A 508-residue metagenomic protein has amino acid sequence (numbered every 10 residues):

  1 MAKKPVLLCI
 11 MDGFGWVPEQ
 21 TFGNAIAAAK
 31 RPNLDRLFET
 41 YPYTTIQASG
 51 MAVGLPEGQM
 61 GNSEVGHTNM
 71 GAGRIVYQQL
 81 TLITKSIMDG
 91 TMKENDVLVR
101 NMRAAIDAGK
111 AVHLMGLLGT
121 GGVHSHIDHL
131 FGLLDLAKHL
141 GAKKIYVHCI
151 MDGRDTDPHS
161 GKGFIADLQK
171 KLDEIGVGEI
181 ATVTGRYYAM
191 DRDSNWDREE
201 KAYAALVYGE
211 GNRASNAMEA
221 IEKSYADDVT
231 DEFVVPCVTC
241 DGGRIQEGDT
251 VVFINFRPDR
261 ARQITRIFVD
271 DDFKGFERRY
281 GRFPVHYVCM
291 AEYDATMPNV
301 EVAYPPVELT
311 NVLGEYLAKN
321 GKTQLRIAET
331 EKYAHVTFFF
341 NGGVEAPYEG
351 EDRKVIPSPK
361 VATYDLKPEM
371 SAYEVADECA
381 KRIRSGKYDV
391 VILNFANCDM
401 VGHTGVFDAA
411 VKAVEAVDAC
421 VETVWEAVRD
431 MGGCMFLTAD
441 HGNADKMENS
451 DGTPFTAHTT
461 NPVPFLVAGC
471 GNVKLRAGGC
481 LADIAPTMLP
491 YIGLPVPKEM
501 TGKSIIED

Functional and structural regions predicted by a protein language model:
M1-D508: Feature captures the catalytic ectodomains and active-site-proximal regions of enzymes that hydrolyze or transfer
